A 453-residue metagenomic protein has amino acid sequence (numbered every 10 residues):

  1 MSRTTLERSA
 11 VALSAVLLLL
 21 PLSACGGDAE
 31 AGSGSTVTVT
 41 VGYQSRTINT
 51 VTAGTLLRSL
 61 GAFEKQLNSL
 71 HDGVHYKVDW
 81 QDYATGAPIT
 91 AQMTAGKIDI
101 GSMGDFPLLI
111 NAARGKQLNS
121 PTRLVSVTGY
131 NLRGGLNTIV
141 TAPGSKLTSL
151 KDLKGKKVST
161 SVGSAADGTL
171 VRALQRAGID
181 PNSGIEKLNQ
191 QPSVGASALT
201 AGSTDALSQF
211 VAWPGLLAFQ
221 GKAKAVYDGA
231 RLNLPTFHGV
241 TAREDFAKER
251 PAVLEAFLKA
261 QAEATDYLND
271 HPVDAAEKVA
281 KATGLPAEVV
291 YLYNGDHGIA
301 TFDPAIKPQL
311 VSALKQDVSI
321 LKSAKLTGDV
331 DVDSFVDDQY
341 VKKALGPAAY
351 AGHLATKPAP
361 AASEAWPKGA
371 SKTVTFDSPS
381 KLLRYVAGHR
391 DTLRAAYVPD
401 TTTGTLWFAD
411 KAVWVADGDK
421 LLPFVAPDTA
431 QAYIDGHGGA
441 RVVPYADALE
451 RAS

Functional and structural regions predicted by a protein language model:
L13-S14, A348-T375, P379-S453: Intrinsically disordered, low-complexity linkers and terminal regions that flank or interleave Cys/His-based
L20-A24: C-terminal motif of bacterial Sec signal peptides marking the signal peptidase cleavage site
G26-A29: Bacterial signal peptide processing site
G32-D180, E186-Q190, D205, L234: Short, glycine-/small- and polar/acidic-enriched structural segments that line small-molecule recognition paths
I48, R250-G328: Secondary-structure end/capping motifs
L136-K146, T236-A252, V415-D417: A bilobed periplasmic-binding-protein/Venus flytrap-type ligand-binding module shared by bacterial periplasmic
K187, S193-K281, S380, A387-G404: Pocket-lining segment of extracytoplasmic ligand-binding domains
K322-P358: Conserved C-terminal helix/tail region of periplasmic/extracytoplasmic solute-binding proteins
